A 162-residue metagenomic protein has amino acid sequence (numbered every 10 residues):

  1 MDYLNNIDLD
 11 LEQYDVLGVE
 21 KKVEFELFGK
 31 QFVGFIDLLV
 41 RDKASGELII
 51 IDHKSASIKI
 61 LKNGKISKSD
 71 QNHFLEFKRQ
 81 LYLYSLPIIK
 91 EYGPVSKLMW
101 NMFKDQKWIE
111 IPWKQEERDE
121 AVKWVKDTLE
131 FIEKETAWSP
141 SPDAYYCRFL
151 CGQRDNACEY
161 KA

Functional and structural regions predicted by a protein language model:
M1-S69, Y92-S96: Catalytic cores of nuclease domains that cleave nucleic-acid phosphodiester backbones
H73-K78, L83-A162: Metal-dependent nuclease catalytic regions and adjoining charged, substrate-binding loops involved in nucleic-acid end
